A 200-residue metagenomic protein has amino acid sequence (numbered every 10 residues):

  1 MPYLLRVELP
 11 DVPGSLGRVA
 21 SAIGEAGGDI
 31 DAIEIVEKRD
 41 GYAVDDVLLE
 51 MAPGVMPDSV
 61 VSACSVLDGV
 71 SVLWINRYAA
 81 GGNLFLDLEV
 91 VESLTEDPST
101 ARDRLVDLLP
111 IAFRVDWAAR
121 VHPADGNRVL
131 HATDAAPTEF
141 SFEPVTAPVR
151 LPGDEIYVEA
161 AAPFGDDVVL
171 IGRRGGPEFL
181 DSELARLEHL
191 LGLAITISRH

Functional and structural regions predicted by a protein language model:
M1-D97, L108: A conserved regulatory-domain signal marking ACT and ACT-like small-molecule sensing domains and adjacent regulatory
E50, G176-P177: Short strand->helix junction
L88, R102-V106, L184: Hydrophobic, well-ordered secondary-structure segments
V91-E92, G172-R174: Short hinge/gating elements
P98-N127: Helix-loop-beta substructure at the N-terminus of cytosolic sensory domains that couple signal/ligand detection
W117-R173: GAF sensory domains
F179-I195: Amphipathic alpha-helical "output/dimerization" segments
